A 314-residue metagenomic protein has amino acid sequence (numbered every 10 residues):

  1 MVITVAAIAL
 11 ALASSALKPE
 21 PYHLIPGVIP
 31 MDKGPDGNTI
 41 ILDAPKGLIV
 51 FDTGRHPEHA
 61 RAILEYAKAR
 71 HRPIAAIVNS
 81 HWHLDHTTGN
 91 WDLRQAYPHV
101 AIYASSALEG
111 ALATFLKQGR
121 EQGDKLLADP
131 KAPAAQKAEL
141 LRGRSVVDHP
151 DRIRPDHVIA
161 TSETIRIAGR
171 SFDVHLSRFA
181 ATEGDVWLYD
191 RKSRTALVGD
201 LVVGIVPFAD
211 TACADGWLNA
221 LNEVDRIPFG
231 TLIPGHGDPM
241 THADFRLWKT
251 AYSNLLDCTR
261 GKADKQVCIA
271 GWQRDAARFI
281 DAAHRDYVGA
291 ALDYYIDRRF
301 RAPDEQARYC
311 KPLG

Functional and structural regions predicted by a protein language model:
V2-L12: Bacterial N-terminal signal peptides
E20-A69, V186-D200: Conserved beta-strand hairpin/beta-sheet module of binuclear metal-dependent hydrolase folds, prominently
D36, G54-R61, L84, T211-D215 (+1 more regions): Soluble non-cytosolic domains of exported or imported proteins
G47-L48, R55-H56, T164, S171-L247 (+1 more regions): Metallo-beta-lactamase
E58-A104, D225-P228: Active-site metal-binding motif and surrounding structural segment of the metallo-beta-lactamase
L108-L112: Short gly/pro/ser/thr-enriched loop/turn and capping motifs at secondary-structure boundaries
A113, K117-L176, R191-K192: Metallo-beta-lactamase
A138-L140, D225-T231, P239-G314: Accessory terminal helices/loops
